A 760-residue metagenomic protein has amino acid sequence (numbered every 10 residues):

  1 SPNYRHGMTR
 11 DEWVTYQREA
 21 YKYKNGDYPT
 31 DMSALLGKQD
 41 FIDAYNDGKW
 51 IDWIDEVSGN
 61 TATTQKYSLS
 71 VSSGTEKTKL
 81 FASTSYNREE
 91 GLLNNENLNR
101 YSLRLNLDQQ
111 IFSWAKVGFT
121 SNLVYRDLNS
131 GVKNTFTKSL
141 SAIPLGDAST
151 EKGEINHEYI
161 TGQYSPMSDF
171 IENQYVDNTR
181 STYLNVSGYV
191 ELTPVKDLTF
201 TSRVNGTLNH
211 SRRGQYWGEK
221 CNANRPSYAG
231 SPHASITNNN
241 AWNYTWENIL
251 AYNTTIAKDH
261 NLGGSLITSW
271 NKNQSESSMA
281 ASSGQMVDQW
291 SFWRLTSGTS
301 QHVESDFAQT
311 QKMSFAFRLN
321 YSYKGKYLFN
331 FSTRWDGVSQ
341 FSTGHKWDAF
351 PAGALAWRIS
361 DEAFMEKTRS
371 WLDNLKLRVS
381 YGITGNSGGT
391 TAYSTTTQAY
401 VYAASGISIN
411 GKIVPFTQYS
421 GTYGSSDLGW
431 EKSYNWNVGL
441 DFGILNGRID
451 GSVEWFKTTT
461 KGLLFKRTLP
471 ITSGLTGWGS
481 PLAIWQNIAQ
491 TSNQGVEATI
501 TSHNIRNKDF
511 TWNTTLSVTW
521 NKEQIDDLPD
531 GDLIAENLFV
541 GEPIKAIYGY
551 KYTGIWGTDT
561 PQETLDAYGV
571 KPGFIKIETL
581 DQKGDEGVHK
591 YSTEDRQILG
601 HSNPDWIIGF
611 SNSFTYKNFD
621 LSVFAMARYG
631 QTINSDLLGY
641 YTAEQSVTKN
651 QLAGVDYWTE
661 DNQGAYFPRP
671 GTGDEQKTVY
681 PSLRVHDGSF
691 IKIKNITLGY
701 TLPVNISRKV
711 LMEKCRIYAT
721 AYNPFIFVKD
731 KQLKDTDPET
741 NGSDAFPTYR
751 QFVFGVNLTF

Functional and structural regions predicted by a protein language model:
S1-N94, K133-N134, F170-D177, E191-T193 (+2 more regions): Residues embedded in well-ordered regular secondary structure
S1-Y45, Q486, H503-S602, T642: Conserved small-residue
D40-A44, V338, R628-I717, A721: Extracytoplasmic gating/loop element in the C-terminal half of outer-membrane beta-barrel translocons and assembly
Q65, R100, N106-A115, T120-Y125 (+6 more regions): Extracellular/periplasmic, surface-exposed regions of secreted and cell-surface proteins
A82, S141-I143: Intrinsically disordered, low-complexity polar segments
S85-Y86, L123, G206, W335 (+3 more regions): A short beta-strand motif that forms part of the nucleic acid-binding face of small beta-barrel RNA-binding folds
H157-Y159: Active-site catalytic microenvironments in core metabolic enzymes, especially phosphate/sugar-handling
L599-N634: Glycine-rich, aromatic-lined ligand/substrate-binding cores of catalytic and carbohydrate-binding domains
